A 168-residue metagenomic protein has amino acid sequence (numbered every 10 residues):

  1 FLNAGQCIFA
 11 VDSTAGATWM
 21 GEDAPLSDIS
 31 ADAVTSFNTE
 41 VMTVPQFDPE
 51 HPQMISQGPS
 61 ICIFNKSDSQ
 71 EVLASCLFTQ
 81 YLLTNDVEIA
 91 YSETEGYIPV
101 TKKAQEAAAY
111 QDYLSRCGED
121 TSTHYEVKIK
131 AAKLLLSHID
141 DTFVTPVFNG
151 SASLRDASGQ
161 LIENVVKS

Functional and structural regions predicted by a protein language model:
F1-A74: Extracytoplasmic/periplasmic substrate-binding proteins
A17, V72-T79, E88, A132 (+2 more regions): Extracytoplasmic/secreted envelope proteins and their assembly/folding machinery, especially bacterial periplasmic
M20, A24, L82, D86 (+1 more regions): Hydrophobic, Leu/Ile/Phe/Ala-enriched alpha-helical segments that form helix-helix packing faces
Q80-A109: Periplasmic-binding protein-like
Y91, A108-D112, R116-E126: Acidic/polar-rich alpha-helix caps and helix-coil junctions
I98-A104, R116-G118, D156: Short alpha-helical linear motifs
E119-S168: Conserved C-terminal helix/tail region of periplasmic/extracytoplasmic solute-binding proteins
